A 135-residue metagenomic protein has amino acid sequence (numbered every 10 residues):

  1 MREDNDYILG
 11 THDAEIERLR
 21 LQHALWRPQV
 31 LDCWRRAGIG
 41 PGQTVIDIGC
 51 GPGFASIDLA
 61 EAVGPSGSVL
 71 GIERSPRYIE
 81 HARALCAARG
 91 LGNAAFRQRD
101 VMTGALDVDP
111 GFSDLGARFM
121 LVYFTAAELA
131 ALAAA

Functional and structural regions predicted by a protein language model:
M1-I16, R20-L21: N-terminal, positively charged/glycine-rich alpha-helical extensions of SAM-dependent methyltransferases
A24-T44, D58: Conserved alpha-helix/loop element of class I SAM-dependent methyltransferases that forms part of the SAM/SAH-binding
G38-G40, G64, T125: Short conserved AdoMet
I46, P52-A105: Class I SAM-dependent methyltransferase SAM/SAH-binding core
L59, A134-A135: Class I S-adenosylmethionine-dependent transferase superfamily signal
L106-L115: A short acidic, Gly/Pro-enriched loop at the edge of an enzyme's catalytic core that lines a small-molecule cofactor
F119-M120: Short catalytic micro-motifs in class I SAM-dependent methyltransferases
Y123-A134: A short, conserved alpha-helix within the catalytic core of class I
